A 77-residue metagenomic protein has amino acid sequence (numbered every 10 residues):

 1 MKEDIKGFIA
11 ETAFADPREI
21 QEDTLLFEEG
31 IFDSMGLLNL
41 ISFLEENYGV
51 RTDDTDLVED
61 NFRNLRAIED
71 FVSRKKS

Functional and structural regions predicted by a protein language model:
M1, D23, N61-N64: Short, conserved alpha-helical segments within structured domains
M1-R18, D70-S77: Thiotemplate assembly-line natural product biosynthesis machinery
A13-I31, V50-V58: Phosphopantetheine carrier-protein modules
S34-I41, L65, E69: Amphipathic alpha-helical interaction surfaces in cytosolic regulatory modules
D53-K76: C-terminal structural segments of small proteins and small subunits
